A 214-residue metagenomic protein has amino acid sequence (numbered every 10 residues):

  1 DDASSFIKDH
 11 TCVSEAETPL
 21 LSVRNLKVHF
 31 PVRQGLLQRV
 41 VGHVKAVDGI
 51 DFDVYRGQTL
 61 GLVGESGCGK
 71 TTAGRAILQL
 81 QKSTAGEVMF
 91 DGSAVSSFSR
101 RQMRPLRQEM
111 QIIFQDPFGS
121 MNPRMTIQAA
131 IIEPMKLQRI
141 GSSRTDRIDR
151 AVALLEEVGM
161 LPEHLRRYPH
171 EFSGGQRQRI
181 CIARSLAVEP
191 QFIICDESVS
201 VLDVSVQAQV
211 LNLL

Functional and structural regions predicted by a protein language model:
L36-V41, K82, V95-Q111, L137 (+1 more regions): ABC ATPase NBD coupling module
G86-A94: Conserved ABC transporter NBD signature motif
A94, T145-E163: Conserved ABC ATPase "signature" region
Y168-F172, Q176: Conserved ABC ATPase signature
H170, V188, S200, N212: Conserved signature/switch motifs of ABC ATPase nucleotide-binding domains
I182, I194, V210: Hydrophobic anchor residue at the start of the ABC signature
A187-Q191, Q207: A short, proline-enriched helix->beta-strand linker immediately N-terminal to the Walker B motif in ABC-type P-loop
